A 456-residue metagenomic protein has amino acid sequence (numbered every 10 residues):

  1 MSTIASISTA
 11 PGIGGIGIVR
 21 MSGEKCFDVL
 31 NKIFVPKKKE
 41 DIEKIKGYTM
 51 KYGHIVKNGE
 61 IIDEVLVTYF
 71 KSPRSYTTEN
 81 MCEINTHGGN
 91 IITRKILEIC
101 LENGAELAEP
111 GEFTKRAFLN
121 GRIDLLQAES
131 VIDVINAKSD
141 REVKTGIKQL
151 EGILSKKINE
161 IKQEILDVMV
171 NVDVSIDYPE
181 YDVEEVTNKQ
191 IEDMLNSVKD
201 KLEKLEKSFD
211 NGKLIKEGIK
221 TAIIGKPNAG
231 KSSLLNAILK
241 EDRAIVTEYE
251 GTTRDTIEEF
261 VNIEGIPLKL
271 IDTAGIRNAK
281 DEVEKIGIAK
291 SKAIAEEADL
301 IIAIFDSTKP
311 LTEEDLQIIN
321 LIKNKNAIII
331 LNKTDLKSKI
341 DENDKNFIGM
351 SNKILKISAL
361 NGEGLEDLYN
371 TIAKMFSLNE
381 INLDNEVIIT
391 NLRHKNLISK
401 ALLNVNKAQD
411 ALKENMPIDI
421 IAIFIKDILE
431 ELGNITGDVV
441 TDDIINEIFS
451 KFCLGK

Functional and structural regions predicted by a protein language model:
M1-K144, K148, G152, I328: A glycine-rich (often HGG/GG-containing) alpha/beta subdomain
S2-I7, P11, V143-E259, A279-D281 (+1 more regions): C-terminal-of-GTPase-core extension/linker across diverse P-loop GTPases
P11, E60, R74, D124 (+6 more regions): Conserved catalytic network of the ASCE P-loop NTPase/AAA+ motor domain
K51-D63, V67-K71, G251-A279, E297-L300: Switch I (G2) and immediately adjacent beta-strands of P-loop GTPase domains
L239, A274-G275, D299, D306 (+1 more regions): Short glycine-/small-residue-rich Rossmann-like dinucleotide-binding loops
E250, I276, E284-I288: Short alpha-helix of the ABC ATPase nucleotide-binding domain corresponding to the H-loop/switch region
L270, I304, I330: Generic enzyme active-site microenvironment
E284-T308: Inter-motif core of Ras-like GTPase G domains
